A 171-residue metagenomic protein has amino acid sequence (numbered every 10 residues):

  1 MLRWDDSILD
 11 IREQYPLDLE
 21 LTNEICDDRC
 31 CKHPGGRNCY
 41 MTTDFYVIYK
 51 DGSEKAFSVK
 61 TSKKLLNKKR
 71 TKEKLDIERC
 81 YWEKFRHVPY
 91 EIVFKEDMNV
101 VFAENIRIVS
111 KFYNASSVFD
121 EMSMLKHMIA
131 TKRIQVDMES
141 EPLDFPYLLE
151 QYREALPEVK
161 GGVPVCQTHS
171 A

Functional and structural regions predicted by a protein language model:
M1-A171: Electrostatic, structured charged patches in enzyme active sites and in nucleic-acid/phosphate-binding
